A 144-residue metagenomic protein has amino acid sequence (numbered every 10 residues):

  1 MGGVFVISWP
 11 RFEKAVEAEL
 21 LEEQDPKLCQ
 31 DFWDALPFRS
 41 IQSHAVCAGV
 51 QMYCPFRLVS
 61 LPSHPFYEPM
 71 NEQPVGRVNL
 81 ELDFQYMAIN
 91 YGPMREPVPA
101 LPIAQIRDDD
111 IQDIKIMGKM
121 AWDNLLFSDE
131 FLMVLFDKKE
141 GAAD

Functional and structural regions predicted by a protein language model:
M1-E22: N-terminal intrinsically disordered, low-complexity, charge/repeat-rich segments that act as generic
L20-D144: Glycine-rich active-site loops that engage anionic ligands at enzyme catalytic sites
